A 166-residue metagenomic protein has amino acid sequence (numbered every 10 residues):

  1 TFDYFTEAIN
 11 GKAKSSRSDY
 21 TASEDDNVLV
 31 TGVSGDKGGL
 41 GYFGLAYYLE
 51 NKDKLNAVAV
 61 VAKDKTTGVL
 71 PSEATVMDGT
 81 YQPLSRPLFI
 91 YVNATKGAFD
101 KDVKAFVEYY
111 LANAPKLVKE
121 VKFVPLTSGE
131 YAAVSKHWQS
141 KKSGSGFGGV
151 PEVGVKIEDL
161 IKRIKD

Functional and structural regions predicted by a protein language model:
T1-D166: Exported/periplasmic ABC-transporter solute-binding proteins
